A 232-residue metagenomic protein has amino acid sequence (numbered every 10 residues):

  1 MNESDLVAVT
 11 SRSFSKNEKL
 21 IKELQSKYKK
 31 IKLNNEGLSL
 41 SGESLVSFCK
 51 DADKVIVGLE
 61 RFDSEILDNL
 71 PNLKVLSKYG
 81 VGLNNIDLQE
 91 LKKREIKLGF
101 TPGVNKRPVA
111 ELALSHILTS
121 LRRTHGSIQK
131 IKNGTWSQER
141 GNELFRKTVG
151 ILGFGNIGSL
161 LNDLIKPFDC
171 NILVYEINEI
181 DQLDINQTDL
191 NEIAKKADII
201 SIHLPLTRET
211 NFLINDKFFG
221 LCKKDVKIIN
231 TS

Functional and structural regions predicted by a protein language model:
M1-A52, L173: N-terminal glycine-/charge-rich "phosphate-binding" loop or analogous flexible N-terminal tail
S4, L73, F145-T148, D225: Phosphate-coordination loops involved in phosphoryl transfer and adenosine-cofactor binding
S11, L59, G80, I202-L204 (+1 more regions): Glycine-rich, N-terminal phosphate-binding loop of Rossmann-like dinucleotide-binding domains
Y28-I31, K74, I96, L183-L190: Active-site regions of enzymes building and remodeling cell-envelope glycoconjugates
D53-I128, I228: Phosphate/diphosphate ligand-binding glycine-rich loop within oxidoreductases
S64-L67, I177-S232: Rossmann-like adenosine-cofactor binding region
S127-L160: Glycine-rich NAD(P)-binding loop of Rossmann-like domains
